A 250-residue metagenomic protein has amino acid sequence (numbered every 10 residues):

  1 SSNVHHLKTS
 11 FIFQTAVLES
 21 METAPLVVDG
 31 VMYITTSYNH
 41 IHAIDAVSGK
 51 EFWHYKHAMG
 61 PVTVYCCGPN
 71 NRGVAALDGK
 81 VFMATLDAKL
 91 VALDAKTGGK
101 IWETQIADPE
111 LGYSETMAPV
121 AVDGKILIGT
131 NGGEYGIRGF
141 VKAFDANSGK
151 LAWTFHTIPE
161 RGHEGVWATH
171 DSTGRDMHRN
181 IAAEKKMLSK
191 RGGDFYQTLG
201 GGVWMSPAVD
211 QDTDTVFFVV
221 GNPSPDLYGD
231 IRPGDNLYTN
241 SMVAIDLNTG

Functional and structural regions predicted by a protein language model:
S1-S20, A24-V27, I34, K50: Mature N-terminal segment immediately following signal peptide/propeptide cleavage in secreted/periplasmic
F13-A24, H54-A75, E103-A118, H156-S206 (+2 more regions): Extracytoplasmic beta-rich repeat domains
D29-V31, D78-G79, D123-K125, D212-D214: Short coil/turn segments that connect the beta-strands within blades of beta-propeller domains
I34, M83, I126-G129, F218: Residue position within the beta-strands of beta-propeller blades
Y38, D87, R138-F140, T239: A detector of repeated loop/turn-to-beta-strand junctions in beta-rich toroidal repeat architectures
N39-H40, K89, G133-G136, P223-D226: Short glycine/acidic-enriched loop and turn motifs that connect beta-strands
D45-S48, D94-T97, D145-S148, L247-T249: Short loop/turn segments that connect beta-strands within beta-propeller blades
